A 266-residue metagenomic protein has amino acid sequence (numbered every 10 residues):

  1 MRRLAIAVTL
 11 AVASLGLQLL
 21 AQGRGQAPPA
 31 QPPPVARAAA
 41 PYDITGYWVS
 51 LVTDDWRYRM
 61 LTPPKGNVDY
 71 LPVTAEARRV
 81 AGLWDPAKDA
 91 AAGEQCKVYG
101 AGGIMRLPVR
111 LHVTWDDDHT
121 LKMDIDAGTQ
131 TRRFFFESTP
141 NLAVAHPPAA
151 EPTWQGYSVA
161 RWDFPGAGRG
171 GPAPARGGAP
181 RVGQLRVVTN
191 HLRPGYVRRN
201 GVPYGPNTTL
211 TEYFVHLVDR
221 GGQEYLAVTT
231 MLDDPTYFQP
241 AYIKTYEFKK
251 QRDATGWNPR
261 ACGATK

Functional and structural regions predicted by a protein language model:
M1-L4: Positively charged n-region of N-terminal signal peptides that target proteins for export
A7-Q18: Bacterial N-terminal signal peptides
L17-K266: PEST-like low-complexity, intrinsically disordered acidic/proline/serine-rich tracts that flank trafficking/processing
